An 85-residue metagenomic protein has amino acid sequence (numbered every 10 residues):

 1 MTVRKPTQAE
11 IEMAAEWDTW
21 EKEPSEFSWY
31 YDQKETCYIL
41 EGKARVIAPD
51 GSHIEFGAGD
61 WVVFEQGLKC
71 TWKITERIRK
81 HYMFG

Functional and structural regions predicted by a protein language model:
M1: Extracytoplasmic copper-binding redox domains, predominantly the cupredoxin/blue-copper superfamily
R4-K5, M13-D32, E65-G67: Conserved short histidine dyad/triad with adjacent acidic residue
F27-Y31, A48, I54-E55, K73: Short histidine-centered beta-strand/loop micro-motifs that create catalytic or ligand/metal-coordination sites
W29, V46, K80-Y82: Short hydrophobic/aromatic-rich beta-strand segments that constitute the beta-sheet cores of beta-sandwich/beta-barrel
Y31-V46: Short, conserved beta-strand element in jelly-roll/cupin
T36, W61, T71: Short, surface-exposed charged micro-motifs
D50-G67: Short acidic-glycine-tyrosine-enriched beta hairpin
Q66-G85: Ligand-binding loop in jelly-roll beta-barrel domains
